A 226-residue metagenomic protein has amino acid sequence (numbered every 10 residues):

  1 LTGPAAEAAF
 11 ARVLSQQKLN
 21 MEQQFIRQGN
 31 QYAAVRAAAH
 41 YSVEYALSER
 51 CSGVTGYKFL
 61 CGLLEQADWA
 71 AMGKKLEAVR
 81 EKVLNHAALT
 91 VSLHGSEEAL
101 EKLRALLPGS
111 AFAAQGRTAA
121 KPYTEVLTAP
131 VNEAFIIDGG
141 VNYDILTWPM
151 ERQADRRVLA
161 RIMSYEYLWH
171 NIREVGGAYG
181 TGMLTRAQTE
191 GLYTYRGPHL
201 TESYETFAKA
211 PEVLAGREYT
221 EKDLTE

Functional and structural regions predicted by a protein language model:
L1, A88, S92, E97 (+1 more regions): His/Glu-based metal-binding/catalytic segments typifying zinc-dependent metallopeptidases
L1-A120, G176-E226: Charge-rich, well-structured scaffold segments of protease-associated domains
